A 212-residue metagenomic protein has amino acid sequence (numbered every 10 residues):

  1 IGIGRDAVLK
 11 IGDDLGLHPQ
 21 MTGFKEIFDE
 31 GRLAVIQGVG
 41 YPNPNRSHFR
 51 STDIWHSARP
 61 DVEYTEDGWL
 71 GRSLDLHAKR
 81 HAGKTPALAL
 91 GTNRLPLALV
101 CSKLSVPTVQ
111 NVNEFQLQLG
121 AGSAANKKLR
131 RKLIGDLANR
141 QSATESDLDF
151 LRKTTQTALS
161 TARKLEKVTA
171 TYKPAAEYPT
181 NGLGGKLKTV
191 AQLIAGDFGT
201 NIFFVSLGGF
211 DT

Functional and structural regions predicted by a protein language model:
I1-T212: Feature for exported/extracytoplasmic and membrane-associated proteins, marking the mature portion
